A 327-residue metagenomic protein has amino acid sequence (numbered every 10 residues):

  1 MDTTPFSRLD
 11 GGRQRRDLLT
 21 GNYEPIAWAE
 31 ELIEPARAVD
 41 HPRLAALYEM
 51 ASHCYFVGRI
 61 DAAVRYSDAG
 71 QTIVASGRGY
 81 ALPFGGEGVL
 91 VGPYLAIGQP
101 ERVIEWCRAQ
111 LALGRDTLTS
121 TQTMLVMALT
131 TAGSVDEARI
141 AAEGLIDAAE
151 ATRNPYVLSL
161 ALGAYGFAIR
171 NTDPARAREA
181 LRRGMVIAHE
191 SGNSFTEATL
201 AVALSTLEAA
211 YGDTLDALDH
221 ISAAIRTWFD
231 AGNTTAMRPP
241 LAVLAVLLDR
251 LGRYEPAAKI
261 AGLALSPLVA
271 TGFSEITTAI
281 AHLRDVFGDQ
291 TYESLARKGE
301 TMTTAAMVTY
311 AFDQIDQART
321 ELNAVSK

Functional and structural regions predicted by a protein language model:
M1-S76, G92-E105, T131-D136, N171-P174 (+1 more regions): Inter-helical turn/loop elements of alpha-helical hairpins
D2-S7, N22, V39-E49, G77-G92 (+6 more regions): Alpha-solenoid helical repeat architecture
D10-R16, A51-S52, V91, V126 (+5 more regions): Conserved small-residue packing positions in alpha-helical repeats and bundles
R16-D17, C54, Y94, L129 (+5 more regions): Residue at a conserved register position within TPR or TPR-like alpha-solenoid repeats
N22, I60, P100, V135 (+6 more regions): TPR-repeat structural position
A27, R65, E105, I140 (+5 more regions): Primarily a tetratricopeptide repeat
E30-E34, D68-G79, I104-R115, E143-N154 (+3 more regions): Amphipathic alpha-helical segments of tetratricopeptide repeats
R253-K327: C-terminal non-catalytic interaction modules
